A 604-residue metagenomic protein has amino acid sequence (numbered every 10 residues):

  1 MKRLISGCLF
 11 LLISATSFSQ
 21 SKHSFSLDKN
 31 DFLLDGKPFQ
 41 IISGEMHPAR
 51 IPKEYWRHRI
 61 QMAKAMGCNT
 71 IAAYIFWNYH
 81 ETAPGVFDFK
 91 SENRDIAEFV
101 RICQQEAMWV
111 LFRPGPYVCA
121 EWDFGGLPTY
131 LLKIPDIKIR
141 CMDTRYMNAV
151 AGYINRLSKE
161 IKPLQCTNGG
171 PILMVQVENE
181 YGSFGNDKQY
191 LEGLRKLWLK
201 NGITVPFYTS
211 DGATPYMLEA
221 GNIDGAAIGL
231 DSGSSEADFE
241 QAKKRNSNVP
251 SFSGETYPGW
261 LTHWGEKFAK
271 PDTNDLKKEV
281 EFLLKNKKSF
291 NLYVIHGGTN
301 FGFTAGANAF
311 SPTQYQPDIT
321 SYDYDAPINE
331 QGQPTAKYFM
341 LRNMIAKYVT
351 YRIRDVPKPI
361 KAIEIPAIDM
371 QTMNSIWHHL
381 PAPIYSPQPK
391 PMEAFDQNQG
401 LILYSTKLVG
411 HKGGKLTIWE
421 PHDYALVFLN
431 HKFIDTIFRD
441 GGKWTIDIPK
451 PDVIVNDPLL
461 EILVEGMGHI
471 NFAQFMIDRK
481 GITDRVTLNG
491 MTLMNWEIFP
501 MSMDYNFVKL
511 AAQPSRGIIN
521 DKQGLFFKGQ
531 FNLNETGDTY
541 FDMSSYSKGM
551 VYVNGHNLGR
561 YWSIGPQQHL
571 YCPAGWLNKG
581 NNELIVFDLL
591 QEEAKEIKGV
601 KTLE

Functional and structural regions predicted by a protein language model:
M1-S21: Bacterial Sec-dependent N-terminal signal peptides
H23-A65, H80-R101, A107, P116 (+3 more regions): Extended substrate-binding grooves/exosites of carbohydrate-active enzymes
F39, I434-D435, L558-G559: Short hydrophobic beta-strand segments in globular cytosolic domains
M147-Q176, D187-K188, T204, G254-G259 (+6 more regions): Carbohydrate-binding surfaces of carbohydrate-active enzymes
G169-K244: Gly/Pro-rich turn-and-neighbor structural signature
G414-F428, L460-I462, F531-N554, Y561-W562 (+1 more regions): Aromatic-lined ligand-binding clefts that engage carbohydrates, nucleic acids, or primary amines
